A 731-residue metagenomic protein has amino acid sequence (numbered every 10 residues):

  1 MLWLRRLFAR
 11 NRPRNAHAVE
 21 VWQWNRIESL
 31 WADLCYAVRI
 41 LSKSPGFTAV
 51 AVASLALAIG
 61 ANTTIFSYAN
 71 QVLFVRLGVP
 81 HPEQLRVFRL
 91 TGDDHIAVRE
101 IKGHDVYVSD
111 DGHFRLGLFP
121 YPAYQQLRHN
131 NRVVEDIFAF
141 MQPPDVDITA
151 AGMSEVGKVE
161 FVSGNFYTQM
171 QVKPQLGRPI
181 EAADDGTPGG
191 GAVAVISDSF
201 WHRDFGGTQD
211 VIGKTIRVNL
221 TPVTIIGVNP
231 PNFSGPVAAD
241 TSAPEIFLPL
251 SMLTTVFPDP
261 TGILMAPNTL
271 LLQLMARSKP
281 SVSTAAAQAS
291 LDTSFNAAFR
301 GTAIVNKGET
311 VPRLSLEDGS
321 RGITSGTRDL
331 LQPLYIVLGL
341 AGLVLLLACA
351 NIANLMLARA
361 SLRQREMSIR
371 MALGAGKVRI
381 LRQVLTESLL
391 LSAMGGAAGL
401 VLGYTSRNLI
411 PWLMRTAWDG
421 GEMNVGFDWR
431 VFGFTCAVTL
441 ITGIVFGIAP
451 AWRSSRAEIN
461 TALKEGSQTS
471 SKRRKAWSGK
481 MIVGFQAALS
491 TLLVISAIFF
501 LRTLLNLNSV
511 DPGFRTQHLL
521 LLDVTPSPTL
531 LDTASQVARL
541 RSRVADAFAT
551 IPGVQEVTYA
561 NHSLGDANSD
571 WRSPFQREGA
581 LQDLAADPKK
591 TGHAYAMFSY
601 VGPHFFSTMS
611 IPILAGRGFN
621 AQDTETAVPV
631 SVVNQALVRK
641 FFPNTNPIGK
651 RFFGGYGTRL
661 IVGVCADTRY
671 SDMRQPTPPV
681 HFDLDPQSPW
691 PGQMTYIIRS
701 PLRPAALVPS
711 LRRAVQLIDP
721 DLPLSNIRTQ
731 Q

Functional and structural regions predicted by a protein language model:
L7, N11-A49, G319-G326, L355-R382 (+2 more regions): Alpha-helical transmembrane segments of integral membrane proteins
K43-A58, N62-I65, T215-V218, S278 (+5 more regions): Conserved beta-strand->loop/alpha-helix structural units within folded catalytic cores of enzymes with alpha/beta
P45-V72, R76, H81, L347-C349 (+2 more regions): Short, strongly hydrophobic transmembrane alpha-helices
A58-G60, A372-G376, G395, G399 (+2 more regions): A short glycine-centered flexible hinge/capping loop motif at secondary-structure junctions
L77-P144, N268-Q273, D511-R577: Membrane-proximal extracellular/periplasmic loop immediately following the first transmembrane helix
H95-A97, D145, K158-A183, G190-Q332 (+4 more regions): Mid-to-C-terminal secondary-structure elements that act as membrane-proximal/extracytoplasmic interface segments
G326-L343, R430-F434: N-terminal membrane-entry
